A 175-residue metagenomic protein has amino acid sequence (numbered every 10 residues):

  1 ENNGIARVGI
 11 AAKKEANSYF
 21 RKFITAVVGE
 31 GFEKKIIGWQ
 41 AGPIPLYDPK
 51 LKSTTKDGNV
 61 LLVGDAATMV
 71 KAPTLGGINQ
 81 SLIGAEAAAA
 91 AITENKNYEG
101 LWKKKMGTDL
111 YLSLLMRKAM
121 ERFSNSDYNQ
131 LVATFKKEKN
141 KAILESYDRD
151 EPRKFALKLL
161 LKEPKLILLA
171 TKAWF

Functional and structural regions predicted by a protein language model:
E1-S18: Active-site substrate-recognition segment that forms the wall of the catalytic cavity or substrate channel
I10, K71, K118: Short, flexible active-site loop motifs that bind/organize anionic cofactors or intermediates
K13-I92, K96-N97: FAD/FMN-dependent oxidoreductases across multiple families
G31, P43-D48, K103-D109, K162-I167: A general structural signal for short secondary-structure boundary/capping elements
K50-N59, L110-R117, Y128-F135, K162-P164: Short, charged low-complexity intrinsically disordered segments located at boundaries of structured domains
A89-Q130: Active-site-proximal substrate-binding core of FAD-dependent oxidoreductases
D127-F175: C-terminal auxiliary extensions adjacent to catalytic cores
